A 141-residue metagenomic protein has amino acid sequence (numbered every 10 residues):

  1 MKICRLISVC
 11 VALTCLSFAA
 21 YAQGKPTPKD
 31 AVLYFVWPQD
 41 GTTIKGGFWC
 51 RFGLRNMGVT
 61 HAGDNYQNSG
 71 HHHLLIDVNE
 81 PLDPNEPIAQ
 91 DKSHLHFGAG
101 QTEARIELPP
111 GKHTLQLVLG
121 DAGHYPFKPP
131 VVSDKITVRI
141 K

Functional and structural regions predicted by a protein language model:
S17-A19: N-terminal signal peptide c-region/cleavage motif recognized by signal peptidases
G24-K45: Short, compositionally biased P/S/T/A/G/V-rich stretches that sit at domain boundaries
G46, P109-G111: A glycine-anchored, Pro-Gly-centered beta-turn/N-cap motif
G53-D64: Short amphipathic, basic-aromatic surface patches that mediate peripheral association with negatively charged
D64-H72, V132: Short coil-to-beta strand junction motifs in C2/discoidin
P81-D83, G120-K128: Short acidic/polar inter-strand loop motif in beta-rich domains
P129-K141: Short beta-strand elements
